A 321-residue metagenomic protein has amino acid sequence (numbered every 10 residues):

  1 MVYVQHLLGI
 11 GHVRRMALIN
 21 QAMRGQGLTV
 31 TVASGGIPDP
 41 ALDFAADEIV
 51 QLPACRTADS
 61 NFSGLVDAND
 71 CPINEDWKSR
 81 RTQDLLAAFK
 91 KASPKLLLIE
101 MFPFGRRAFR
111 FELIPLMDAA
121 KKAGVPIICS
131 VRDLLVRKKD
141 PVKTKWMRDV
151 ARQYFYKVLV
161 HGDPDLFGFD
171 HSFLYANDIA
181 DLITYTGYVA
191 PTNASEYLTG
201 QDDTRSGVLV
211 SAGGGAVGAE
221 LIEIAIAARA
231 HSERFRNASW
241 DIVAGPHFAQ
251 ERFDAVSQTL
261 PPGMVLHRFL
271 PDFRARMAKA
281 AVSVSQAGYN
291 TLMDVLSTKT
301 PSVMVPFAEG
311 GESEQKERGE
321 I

Functional and structural regions predicted by a protein language model:
M1-G9, I99-M101: Nucleotide-activated donor-dependent transferases that construct or modify glycoconjugates
H6-L7, A22-D76, R80-T82, A87: Conserved nucleotide-sugar phosphate-binding/catalytic loop shared by glycosyltransferases and other
H12-M23: Short amphipathic alpha-helix
N20, D163, Y188-V282: Donor-nucleotide binding loops and adjacent catalytic segments primarily of GT-B fold Leloir glycosyltransferases
L86-R152: Conserved nucleotide-sugar donor-interacting segment of glycosyltransferase catalytic cores, predominantly GT-B
S130-A219, H247-Q250: A nucleotide-sugar donor-handling region in carbohydrate enzymes
A278-T291, T300-P301: Acidic donor-binding loop of glycosyltransferase active sites
T291-I321: Catalytic binding pocket for nucleotide-activated donors in carbohydrate/polymer assembly enzymes
